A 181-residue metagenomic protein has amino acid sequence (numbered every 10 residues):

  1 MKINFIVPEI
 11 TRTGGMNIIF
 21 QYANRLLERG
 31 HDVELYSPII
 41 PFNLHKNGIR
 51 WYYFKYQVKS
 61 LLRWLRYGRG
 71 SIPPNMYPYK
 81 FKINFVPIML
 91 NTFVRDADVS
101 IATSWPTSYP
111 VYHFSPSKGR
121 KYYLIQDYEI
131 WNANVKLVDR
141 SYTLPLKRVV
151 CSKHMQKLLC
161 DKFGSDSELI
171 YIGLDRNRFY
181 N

Functional and structural regions predicted by a protein language model:
M1-N4: Extreme N-terminal starter segment of soluble prokaryotic enzymes
V7-I19: A short, glycine/small-residue-rich beta-strand->loop->alpha-helix junction that serves as a flexible
G15, T103-S104, V150-S152, I172: Replace "coordinates the UDP/GDP/TDP-sugar" with "coordinates nucleotide-activated sugar donors
N24-L27: Gly/Ala-rich phosphate-binding loop of Rossmann-like dinucleotide-binding domains, activating on the conserved
R29-I101, P106-Y109: Active-site donor-binding segments of glycosyltransferases and PAPS-dependent sulfotransferases
P87-D96, E129-V149, M155-K162: Membrane-proximal helix-turn-helix segments that form the acceptor-binding/catalytic region of lipid-linked
V99-S104, Y112-W131, V149: Active-site proximal beta-strand in glycosyltransferases
I130-L137, D161, S165-N181: Acidic anion/phosphate-binding donor-loop and adjacent secondary structure in glycosyltransferase catalytic cores
